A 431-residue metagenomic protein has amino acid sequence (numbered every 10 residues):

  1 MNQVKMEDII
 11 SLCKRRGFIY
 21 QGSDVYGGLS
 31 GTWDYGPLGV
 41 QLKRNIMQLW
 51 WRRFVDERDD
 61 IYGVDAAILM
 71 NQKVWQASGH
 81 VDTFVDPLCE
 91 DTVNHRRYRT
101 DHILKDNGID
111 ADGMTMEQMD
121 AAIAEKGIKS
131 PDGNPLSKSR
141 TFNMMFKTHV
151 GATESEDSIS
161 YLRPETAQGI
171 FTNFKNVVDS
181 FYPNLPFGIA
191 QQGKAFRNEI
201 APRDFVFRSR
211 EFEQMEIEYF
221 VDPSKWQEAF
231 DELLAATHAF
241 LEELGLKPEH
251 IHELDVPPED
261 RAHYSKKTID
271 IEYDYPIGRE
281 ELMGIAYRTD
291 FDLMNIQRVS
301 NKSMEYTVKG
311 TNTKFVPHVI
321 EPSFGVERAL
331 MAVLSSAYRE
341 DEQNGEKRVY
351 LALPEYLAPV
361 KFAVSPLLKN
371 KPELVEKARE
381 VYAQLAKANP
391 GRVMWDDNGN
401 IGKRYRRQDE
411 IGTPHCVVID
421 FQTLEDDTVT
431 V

Functional and structural regions predicted by a protein language model:
M1-V431: NTP/phosphate- and nucleic-acid-binding module
